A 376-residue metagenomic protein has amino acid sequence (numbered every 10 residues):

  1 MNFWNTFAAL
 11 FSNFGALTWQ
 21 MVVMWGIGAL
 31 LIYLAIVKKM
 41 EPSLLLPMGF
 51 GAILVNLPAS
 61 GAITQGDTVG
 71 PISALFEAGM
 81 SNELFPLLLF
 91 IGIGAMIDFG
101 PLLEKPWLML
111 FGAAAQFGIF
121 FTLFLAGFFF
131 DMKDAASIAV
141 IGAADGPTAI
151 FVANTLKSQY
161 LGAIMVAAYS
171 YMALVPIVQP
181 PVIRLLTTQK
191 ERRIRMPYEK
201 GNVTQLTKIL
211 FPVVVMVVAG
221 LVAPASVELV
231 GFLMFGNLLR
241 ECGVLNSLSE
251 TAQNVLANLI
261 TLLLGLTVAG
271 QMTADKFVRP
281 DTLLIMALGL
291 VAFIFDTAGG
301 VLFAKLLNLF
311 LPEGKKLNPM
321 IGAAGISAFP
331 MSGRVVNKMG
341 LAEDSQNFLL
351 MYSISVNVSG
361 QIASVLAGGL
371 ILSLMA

Functional and structural regions predicted by a protein language model:
M1-A16, V22, P181-L210, V244-E250 (+1 more regions): Intrinsically disordered, low-complexity non-transmembrane regions of multi-pass membrane transporters
M1-G70: N-terminal alpha-helical transmembrane segments of multi-pass membrane transport and channel/translocase proteins
L31, L54, G79-L103, G236-L239 (+1 more regions): Hydrophobic transmembrane alpha-helices of secondary-active transporters and Na+-translocating membrane complexes
E77, S81-N82, I91-M96, L110-F117 (+4 more regions): Alpha-helical membrane segments and immediately flanking helix-loop junctions that form or couple to the substrate/ion
L102-T122, A274-V301, S353-N357: Entry/N-cap segments of selected transmembrane alpha helices and their immediately preceding amphipathic helices
Q159-I177, M286-D296, I321-A324: Alpha-helical transmembrane segments
S170-V244: Membrane-embedded hairpin module used as a gating/binding unit in multi-pass transport and secretion proteins
V215-A304: Transmembrane helical segments that form the transport core of multi-pass membrane transport proteins
